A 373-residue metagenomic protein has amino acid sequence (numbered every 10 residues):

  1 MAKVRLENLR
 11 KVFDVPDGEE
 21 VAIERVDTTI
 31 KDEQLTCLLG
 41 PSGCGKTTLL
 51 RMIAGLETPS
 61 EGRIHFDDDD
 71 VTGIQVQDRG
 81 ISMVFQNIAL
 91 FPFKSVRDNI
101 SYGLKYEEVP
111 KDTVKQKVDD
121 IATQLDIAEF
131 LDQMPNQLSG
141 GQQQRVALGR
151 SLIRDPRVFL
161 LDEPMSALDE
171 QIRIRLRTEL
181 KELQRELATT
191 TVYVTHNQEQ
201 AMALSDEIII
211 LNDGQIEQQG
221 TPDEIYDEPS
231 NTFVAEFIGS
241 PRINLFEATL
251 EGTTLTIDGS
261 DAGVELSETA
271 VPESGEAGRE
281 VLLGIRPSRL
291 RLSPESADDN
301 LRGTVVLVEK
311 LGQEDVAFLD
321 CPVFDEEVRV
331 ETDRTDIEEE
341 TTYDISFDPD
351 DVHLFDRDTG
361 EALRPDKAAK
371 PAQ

Functional and structural regions predicted by a protein language model:
M1-L6, V12-R25, T29, G73-D78: A short, flexible loop at the N-terminus of ABC-type nucleotide-binding domains that lies
R5, T29, H65, D344-S346: ABC ATPase nucleotide-binding domain
L39-P41: The feature captures the beta-strand-to-loop junction immediately N-terminal to the Walker
A54: Helix-to-loop junction immediately C-terminal to a conserved catalytic motif
S60-R63, D213: Conserved coupling/switch loops of ABC nucleotide-binding domains, chiefly the family-specific signature
G62-D70: Conserved ABC transporter NBD signature motif
I74, R79-Q86, L90-E236: ABC ATPase nucleotide-binding domains
G252-Q373: Non-catalytic connector elements of ABC transporters
